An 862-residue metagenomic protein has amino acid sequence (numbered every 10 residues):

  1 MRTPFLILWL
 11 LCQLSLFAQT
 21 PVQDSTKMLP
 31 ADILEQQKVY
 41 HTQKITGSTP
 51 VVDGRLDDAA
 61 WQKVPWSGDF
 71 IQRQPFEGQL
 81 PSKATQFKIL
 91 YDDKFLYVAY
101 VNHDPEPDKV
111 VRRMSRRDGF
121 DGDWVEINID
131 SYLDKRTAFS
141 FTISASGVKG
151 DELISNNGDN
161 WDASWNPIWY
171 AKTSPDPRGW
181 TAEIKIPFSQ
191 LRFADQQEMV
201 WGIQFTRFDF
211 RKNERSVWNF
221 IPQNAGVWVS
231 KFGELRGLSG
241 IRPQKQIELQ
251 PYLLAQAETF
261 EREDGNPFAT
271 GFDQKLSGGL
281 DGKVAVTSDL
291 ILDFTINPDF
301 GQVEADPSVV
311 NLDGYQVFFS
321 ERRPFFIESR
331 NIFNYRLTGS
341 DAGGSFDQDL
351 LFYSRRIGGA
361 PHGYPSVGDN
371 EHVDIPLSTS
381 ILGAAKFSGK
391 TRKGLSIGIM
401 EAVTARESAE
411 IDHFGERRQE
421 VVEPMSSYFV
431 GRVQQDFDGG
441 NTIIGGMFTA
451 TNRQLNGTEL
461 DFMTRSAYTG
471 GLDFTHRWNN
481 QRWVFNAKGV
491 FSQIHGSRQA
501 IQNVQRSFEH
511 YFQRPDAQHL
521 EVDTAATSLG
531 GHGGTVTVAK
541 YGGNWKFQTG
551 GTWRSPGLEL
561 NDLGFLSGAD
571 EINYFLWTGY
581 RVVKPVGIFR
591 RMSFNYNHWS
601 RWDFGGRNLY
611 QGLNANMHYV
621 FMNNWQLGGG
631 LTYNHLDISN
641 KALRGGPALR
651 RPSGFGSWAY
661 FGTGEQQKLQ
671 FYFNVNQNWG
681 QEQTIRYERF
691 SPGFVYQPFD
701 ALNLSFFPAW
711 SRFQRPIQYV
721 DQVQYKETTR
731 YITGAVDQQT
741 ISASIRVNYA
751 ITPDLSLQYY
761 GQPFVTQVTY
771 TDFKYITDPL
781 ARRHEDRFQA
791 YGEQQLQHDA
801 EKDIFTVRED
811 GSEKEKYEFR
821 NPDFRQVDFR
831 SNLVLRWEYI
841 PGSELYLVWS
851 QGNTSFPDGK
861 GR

Functional and structural regions predicted by a protein language model:
M1-S25: Bacterial Sec-dependent N-terminal signal peptides
Q19-D436, G445-G446: Structural preference for beta-rich elements and adjacent junctions enriched in aromatics
K94-L96, T137, W180, Q197-W201 (+14 more regions): Outer-envelope beta-barrel architecture signal
A99-Y100, D104-E106, K135, F188-R192 (+25 more regions): A generic secondary-structure signal for well-formed alpha-helical elements
P105, A257-E258, T451-R453, N678 (+1 more regions): A short, flexible beta-alpha/helix-coil linker loop
P107-M114, G150-L153, F193-D195, V303-D306 (+8 more regions): A short, polar/proline- and glycine-enriched secondary-structure boundary/capping micro-motif
A269-D273, D281, I291, F300-P307 (+4 more regions): Catalytic-domain carbohydrate-binding cleft regions of carbohydrate-active enzymes
S380-L382, S388, A467, W478-R862: Exposed, low-structure sequence patches enriched in small/polar residues
